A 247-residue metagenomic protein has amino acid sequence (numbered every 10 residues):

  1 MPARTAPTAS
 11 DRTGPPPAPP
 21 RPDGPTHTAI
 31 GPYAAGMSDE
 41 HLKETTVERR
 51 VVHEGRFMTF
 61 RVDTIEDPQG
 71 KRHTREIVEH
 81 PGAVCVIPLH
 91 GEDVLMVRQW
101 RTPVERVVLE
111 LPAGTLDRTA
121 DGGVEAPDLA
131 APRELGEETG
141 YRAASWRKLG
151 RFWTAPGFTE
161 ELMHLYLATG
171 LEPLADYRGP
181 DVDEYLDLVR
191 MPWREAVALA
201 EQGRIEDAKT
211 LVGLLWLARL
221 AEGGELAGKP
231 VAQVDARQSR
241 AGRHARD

Functional and structural regions predicted by a protein language model:
M1-A29: Compositionally biased, low-complexity flexible segments
A29-G31, S38-V47, V107, K148 (+4 more regions): Nudix hydrolase/Nudix homology domain
H41, V78, C85-R133, A175 (+2 more regions): Conserved Nudix-box catalytic region and its N-terminal flanking loop in Nudix hydrolases and closely related
E48-C85, H90, Q99: Acidic, metal-coordinating catalytic segment for phosphate/diphosphate chemistry, firing primarily on the Nudix
V62-T64, P88, L167-T169, R190-P192: Short, well-ordered beta-strand micro-motif
R72-H73, P173-Y177: A short, acidic/glycine-rich surface segment
P81, L89, R101-T102, E110-L116 (+1 more regions): Active-site segment of metal-dependent pyrophosphate-handling enzymes, primarily the Nudix hydrolase catalytic core
